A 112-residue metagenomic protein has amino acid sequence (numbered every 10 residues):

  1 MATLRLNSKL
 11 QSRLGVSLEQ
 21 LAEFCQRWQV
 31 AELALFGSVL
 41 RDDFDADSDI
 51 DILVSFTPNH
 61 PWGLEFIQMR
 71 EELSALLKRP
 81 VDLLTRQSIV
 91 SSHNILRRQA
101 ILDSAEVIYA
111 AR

Functional and structural regions predicted by a protein language model:
M1-E32, R41-D42, A46, T57-R112: Catalytic core of pol beta-like nucleotidyltransferases
L35: Conserved histidines in hydrophobic membrane contexts and catalytic metal-binding motifs
S38: N-terminal beta1-alpha1 ligand-phosphate binding loop
D49-D51: Acidic Asp/Glu-based divalent-cation binding sites
L53-S55: Short hydrophobic/aromatic beta-strand micro-patches that form the beta-sheet surface supporting nucleotide- or nucleic
